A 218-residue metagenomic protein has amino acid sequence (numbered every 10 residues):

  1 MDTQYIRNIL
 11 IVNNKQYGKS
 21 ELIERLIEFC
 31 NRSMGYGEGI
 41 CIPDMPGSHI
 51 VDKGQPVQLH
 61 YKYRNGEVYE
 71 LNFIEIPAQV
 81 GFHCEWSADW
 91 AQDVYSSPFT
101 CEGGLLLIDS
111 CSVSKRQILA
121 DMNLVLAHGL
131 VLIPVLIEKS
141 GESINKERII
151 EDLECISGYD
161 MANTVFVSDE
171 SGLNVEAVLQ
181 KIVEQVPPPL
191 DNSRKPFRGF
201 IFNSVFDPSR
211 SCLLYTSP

Functional and structural regions predicted by a protein language model:
M1-F99, G104-L107, S204: P-loop NTPase switch module centered on the Walker A-proximal segment
R32-I50, M161-A162, E184-F197, P208-R210: Active-site phosphate-binding and catalytic loops of NTP-dependent enzymes
Q79, S87-A88, C101-L119, I133 (+1 more regions): Conserved Switch II/interswitch segment of TRAFAC-class P-loop GTPases
C101-G103, H128-L132, Y159-N163: Short glycine-/polar-rich loops that comprise or flank the Walker A/P-loop and associated switch/sensor motifs
Q117-A127: Conserved catalytic-core segment of NTP-binding enzymes
S143-P187: Canonical P-loop GTPase G-domain recognition
Y215-P218: Conserved small/polar residues in nucleotide/adenosyl-binding loops
